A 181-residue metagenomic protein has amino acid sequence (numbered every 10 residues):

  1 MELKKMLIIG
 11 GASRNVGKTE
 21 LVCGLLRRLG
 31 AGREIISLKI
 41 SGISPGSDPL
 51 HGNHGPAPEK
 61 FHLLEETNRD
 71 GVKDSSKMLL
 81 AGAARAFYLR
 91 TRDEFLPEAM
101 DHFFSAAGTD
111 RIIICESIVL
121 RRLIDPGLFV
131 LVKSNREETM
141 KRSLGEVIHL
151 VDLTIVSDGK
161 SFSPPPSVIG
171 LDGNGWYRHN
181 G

Functional and structural regions predicted by a protein language model:
M1-M6: Phosphate-binding P-loop
L7-L25: Glycine-rich phosphate-binding P-loop
I8-I9, S37-I40, F87-R90, I113-E116 (+1 more regions): General beta-strand structural signal in soluble alpha/beta enzymes
L25-T91: N-terminal phosphate/diphosphate-binding loop that engages ATP/GTP or pyrophosphate donors across diverse enzyme folds
P45, L96, R122: Conserved protein kinase catalytic core
R85-I112: Internal catalytic-core helix/loop-beta-alpha segment that presents or stabilizes conserved functional determinants
F104-I112, S117-G181: Conserved catalytic-core segment of NTP-binding enzymes
